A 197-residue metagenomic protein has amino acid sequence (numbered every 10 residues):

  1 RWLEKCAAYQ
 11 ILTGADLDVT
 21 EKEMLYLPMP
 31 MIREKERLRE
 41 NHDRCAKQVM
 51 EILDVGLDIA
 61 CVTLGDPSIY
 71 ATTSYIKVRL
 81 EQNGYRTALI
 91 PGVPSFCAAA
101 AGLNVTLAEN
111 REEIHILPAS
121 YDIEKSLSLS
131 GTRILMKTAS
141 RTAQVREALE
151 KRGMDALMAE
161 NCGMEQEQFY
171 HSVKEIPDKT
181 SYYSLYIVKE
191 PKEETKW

Functional and structural regions predicted by a protein language model:
R1, L89-I90, L157-E160: Short internal beta-strands
R1-Y85, K174-P177, S184, K189-E193: Class I S-adenosyl-L-methionine
W2, P94-C97, M164-Q166: Short gly/pro/ser/thr-enriched loop/turn and capping motifs at secondary-structure boundaries
K5, Y9-Q10, L127-W197: A contiguous loop/helix-start segment that scaffolds small-molecule binding in enzyme catalytic cores
M24-Y26, T87, I116, A156-M158: Conserved beta-strand scaffold positions in the cores of enzyme catalytic domains, especially in NTP/NDP-utilizing
P28, V62-L64, L117, L135-K137 (+1 more regions): Short beta-strand segments
M29-K35, D122-E124, M164-E167: A short acidic, often aromatic-flanked loop/helix-cap motif at beta-alpha or helix-coil junctions that lines enzyme
S68-L129, P177, P191-E194: Class I SAM-dependent methyltransferase SAM-binding "motif I" and its flanking Rossmann-like core
